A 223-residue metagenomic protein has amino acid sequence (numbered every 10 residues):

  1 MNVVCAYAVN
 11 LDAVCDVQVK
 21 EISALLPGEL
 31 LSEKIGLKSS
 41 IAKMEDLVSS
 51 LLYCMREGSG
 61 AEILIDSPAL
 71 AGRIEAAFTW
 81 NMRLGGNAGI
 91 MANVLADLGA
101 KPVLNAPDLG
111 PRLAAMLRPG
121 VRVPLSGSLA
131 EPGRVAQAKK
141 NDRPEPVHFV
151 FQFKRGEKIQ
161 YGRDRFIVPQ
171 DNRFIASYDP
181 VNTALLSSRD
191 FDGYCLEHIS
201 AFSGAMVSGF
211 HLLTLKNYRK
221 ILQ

Functional and structural regions predicted by a protein language model:
M1-Q223: Ribokinase/PfkB-type carbohydrate-kinase core domain
